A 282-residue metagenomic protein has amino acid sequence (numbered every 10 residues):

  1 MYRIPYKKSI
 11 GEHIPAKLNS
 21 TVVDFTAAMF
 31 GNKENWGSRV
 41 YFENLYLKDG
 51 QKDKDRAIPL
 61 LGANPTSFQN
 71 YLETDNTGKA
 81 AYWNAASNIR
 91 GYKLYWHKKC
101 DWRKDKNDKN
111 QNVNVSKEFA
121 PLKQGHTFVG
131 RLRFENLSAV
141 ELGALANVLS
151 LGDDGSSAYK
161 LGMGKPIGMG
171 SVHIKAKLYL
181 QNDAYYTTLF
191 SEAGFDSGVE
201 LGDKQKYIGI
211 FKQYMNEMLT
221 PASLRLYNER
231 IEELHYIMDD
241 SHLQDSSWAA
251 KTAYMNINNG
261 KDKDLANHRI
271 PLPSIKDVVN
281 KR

Functional and structural regions predicted by a protein language model:
M1-R282: Basic, Gly/Ser/Thr-rich N-terminal segments that form RNA-phosphate-binding interfaces in CRISPR RAMP
